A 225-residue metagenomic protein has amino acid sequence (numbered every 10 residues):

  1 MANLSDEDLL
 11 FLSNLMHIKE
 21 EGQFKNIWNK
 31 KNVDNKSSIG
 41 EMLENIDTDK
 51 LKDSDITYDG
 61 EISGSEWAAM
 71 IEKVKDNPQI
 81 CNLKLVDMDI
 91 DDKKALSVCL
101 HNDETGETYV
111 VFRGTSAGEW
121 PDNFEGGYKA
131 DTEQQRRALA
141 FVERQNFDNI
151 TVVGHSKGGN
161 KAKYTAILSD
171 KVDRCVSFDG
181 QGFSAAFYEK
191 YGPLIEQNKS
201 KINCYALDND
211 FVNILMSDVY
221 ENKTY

Functional and structural regions predicted by a protein language model:
M1-I56, G60: N-terminal low-complexity, Ser/Thr- and acidic-residue-enriched intrinsically disordered segments
N3, N14, N26-N35, N45 (+11 more regions): Detector for Asparagine
L10, V98, T108, I202-N203: A broad, low-specificity signal marking well-ordered, structured residues that form hydrophobic/aromatic
D47-T151, L168, V172-V176, F183-A185: A conserved cap/lid and substrate-binding interface adjacent to the catalytic center of lipid-processing enzymes
E104-E107, N146-N149, I167-Y225: Serine hydrolase/lipase
G154-G158, A162: Gly/Ala-rich beta-loop-alpha elbow adjacent to hydrolase catalytic centers
